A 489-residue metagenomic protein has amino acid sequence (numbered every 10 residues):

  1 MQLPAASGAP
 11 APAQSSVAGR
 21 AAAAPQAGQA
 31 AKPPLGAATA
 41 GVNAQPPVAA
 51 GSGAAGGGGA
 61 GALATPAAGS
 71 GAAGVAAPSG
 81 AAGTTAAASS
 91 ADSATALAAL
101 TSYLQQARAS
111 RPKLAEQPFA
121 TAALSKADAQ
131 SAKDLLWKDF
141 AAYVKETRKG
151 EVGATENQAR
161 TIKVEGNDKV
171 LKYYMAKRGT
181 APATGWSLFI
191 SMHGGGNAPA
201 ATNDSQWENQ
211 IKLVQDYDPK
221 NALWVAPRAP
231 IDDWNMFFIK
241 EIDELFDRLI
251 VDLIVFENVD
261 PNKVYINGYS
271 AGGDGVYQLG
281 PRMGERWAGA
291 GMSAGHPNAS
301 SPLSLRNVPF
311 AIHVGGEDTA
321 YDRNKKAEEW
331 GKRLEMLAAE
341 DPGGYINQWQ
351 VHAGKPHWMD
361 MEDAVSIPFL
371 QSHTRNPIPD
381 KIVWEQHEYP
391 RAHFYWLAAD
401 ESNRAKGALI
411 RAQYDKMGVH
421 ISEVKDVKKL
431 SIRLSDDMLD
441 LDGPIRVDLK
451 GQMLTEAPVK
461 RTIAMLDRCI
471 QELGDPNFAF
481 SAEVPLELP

Functional and structural regions predicted by a protein language model:
M1-A86: Ser/Thr-rich, Pro/Gly/Ala-heavy low-complexity intrinsically disordered linkers and tails of secreted extracellular
A27, G36, A55, A68 (+5 more regions): A domain-start/cap signature at the N-terminus of enzymes
G179-T184, W234-A271, R282-R286: Gly/Ser-rich "nucleophile elbow"/oxyanion-hole loop immediately N-terminal to the catalytic nucleophile in hydrolases
G185-L188, M192-V255: Active-site machinery of serine-nucleophile hydrolases
N262-R306: Primarily recognizes the serine-hydrolase "nucleophile elbow" in alpha/beta-hydrolase and SGNH/GDSL folds
A311-G315: Short beta-strand/loop motif that positions the catalytic acidic residue of the alpha/beta-hydrolase fold
T319, K325-A327, G331, E335-H420 (+2 more regions): C-terminal catalytic histidine-bearing segment of alpha/beta-hydrolase fold enzymes
K425-G443: Surface-exposed beta-strand/loop patches in extracellular or lumenal glycoproteins
